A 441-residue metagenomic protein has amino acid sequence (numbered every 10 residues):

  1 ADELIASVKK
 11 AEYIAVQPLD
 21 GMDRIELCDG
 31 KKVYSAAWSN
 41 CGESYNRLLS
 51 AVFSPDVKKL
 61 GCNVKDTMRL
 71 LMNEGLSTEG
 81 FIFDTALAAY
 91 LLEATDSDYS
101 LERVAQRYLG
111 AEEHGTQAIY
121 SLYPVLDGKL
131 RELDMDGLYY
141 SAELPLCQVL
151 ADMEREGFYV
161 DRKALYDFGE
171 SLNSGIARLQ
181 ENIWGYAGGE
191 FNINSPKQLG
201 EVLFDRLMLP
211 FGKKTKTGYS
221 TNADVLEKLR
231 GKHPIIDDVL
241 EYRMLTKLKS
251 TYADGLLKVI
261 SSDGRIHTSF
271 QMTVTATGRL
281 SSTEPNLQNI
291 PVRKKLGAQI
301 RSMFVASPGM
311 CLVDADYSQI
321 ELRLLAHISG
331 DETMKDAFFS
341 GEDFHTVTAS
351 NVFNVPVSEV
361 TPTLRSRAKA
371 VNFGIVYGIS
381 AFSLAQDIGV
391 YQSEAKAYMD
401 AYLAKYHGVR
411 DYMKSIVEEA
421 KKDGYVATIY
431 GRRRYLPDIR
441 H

Functional and structural regions predicted by a protein language model:
A1-N40, F53, K59-V64, E79 (+8 more regions): Conserved "right-hand" nucleotidyltransferase catalytic core of DNA-directed polymerases
E26-C28, R47-S50, R301-V305: Short, flexible, solvent-exposed loop/turn segments with mixed acidic/basic and small polar residues
S39-E43, E342: Active-site beta-loop-alpha junctions of metal-dependent nucleic acid enzymes, especially the RNase H-like/DDE
S44-D56: Catalytic-core regions built around general acid/base machinery
R47-L48, T67, L101, I235: Residues within well-ordered alpha-helices
D66-L133, L144-E156, P196-K197, R293-R440: Helical catalytic core of nucleic-acid polymerases
